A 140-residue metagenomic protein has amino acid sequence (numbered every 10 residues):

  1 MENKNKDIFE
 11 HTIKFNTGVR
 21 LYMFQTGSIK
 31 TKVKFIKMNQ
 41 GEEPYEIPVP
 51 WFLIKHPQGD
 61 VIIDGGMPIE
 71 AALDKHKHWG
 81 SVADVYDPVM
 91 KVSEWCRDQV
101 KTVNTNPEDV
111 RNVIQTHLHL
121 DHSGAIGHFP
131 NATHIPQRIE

Functional and structural regions predicted by a protein language model:
M1-T17, F35-M38: C-terminal regulatory/interaction regions
N5-I8, I47-P50, H119-L120: Short alpha-helical segments and helix-capping/turn motifs at coil-helix boundaries
F9, N16, M23-T31: NAD(P)H-dependent oxidoreductase Rossmann-fold/reductase module
R20, S28-R97: Conserved beta-strand hairpin/beta-sheet module of binuclear metal-dependent hydrolase folds, prominently
Y22-F24, V61, I114, I135: Hydrophobic/aromatic beta-strand patches that form the interior of the parallel beta-sheet core in alpha/beta enzyme
Q25, D64, H122: Short glycine/serine/threonine-biased micro-segments
H78-P136: Active-site metal-binding motif and surrounding structural segment of the metallo-beta-lactamase
I139-E140: Histidine/lysine/aspartate-rich catalytic loop segments that bind and position anionic ligands
